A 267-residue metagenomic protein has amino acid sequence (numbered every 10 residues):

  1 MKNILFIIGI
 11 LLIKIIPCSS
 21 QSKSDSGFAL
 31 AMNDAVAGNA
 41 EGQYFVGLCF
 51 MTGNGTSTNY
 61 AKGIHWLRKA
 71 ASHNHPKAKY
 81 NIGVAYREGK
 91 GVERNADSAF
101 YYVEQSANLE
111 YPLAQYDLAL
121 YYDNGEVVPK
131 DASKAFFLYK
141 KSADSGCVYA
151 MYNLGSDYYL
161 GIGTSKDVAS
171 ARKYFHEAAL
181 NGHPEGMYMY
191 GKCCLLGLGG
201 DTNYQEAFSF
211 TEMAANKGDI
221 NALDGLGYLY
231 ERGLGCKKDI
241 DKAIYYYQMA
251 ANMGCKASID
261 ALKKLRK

Functional and structural regions predicted by a protein language model:
I4-I13: Sec-dependent N-terminal signal peptides
C18-M51: N-terminal leader/linker segments that initiate helical-solenoid repeat arrays
S22-S26, S57-W66, E93-Y102, P129-L138 (+3 more regions): Structural signature of tandem alpha-helical TPR/SEL1-like repeats, specifically the intra-repeat loop/turn
D34, K69-A70, Q105-S106, K141-S142 (+3 more regions): Canonical positions in the second alpha-helix
V36-N39, T52-N54, N59, S72-H75 (+14 more regions): Short helix-capping/linker turns of helical repeat alpha-solenoids
F45-T52, N81-E88, D117-N124, N153-L160 (+3 more regions): Hydrophobic face of amphipathic alpha-helices that form TPR/SEL1-like repeat modules and related alpha-solenoid
K237, Q248-K267: Terminal, low-structured helical/coil segments at or just beyond the last alpha-helical repeat
